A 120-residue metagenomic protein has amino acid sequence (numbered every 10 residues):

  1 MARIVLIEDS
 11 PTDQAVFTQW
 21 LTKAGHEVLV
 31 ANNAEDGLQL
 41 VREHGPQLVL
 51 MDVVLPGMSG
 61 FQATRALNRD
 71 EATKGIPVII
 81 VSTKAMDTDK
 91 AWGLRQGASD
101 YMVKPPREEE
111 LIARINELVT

Functional and structural regions predicted by a protein language model:
E8: Conserved acidic carboxylate
A15-K23: Charged docking surfaces used in two-component/phosphorelay signaling
H44-L50, L55: Active-site beta3 strand of CheY-like receiver
P56, K74, M86, K104: The feature encodes the CheY-like receiver
P106-N116: C-terminal output helix
